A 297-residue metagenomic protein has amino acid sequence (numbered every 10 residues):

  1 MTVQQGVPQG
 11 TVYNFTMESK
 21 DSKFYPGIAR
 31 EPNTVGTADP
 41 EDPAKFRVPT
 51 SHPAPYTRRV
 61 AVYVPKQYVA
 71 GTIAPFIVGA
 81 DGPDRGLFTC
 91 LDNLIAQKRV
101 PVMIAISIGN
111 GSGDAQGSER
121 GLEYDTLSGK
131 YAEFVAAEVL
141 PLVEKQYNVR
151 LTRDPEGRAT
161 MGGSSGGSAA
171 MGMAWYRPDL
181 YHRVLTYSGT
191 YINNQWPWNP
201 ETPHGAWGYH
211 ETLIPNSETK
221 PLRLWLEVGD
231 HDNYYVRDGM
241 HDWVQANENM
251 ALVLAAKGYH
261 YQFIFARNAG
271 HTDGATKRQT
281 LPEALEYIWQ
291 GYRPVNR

Functional and structural regions predicted by a protein language model:
M1-R297: Non-catalytic cap/lid and distal C-terminal segments of serine-dependent acyl enzymes
